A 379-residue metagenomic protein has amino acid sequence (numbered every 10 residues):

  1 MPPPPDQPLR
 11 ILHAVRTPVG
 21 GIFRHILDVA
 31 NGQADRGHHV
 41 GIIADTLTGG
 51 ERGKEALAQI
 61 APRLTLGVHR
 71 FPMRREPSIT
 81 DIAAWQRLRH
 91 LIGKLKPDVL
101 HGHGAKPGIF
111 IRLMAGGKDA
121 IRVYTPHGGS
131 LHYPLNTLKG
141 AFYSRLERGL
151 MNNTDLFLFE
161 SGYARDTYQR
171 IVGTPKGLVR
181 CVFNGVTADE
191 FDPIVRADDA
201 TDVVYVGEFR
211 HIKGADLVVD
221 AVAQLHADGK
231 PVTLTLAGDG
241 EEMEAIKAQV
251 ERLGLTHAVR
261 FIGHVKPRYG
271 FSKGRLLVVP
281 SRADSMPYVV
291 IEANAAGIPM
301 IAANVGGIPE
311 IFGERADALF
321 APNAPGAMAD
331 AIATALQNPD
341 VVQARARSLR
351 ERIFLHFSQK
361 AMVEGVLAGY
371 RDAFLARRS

Functional and structural regions predicted by a protein language model:
L12, V195-K213, V219-V222: Conserved donor-binding/catalytic core segment of Leloir-type glycosyltransferases
H13-T80, C181, E241: N-terminal strand-loop element at the rim of the active site of nucleotide-sugar-dependent glycosyltransferases
I79-Q86, I121-V123, L131-N153, D166 (+1 more regions): Nucleotide-sugar donor phosphate/pyrophosphate-binding loop at the beta->alpha transition of glycosyltransferases
N152-L178, V186-A188: A short, active-site helix/loop in glycosyltransferases that binds the activated sugar's phosphate group
E242, L255-H264, G270: Active-site donor-binding acidic/aromatic loop of nucleotide-activated sugar and phosphosugar transferases involved
R282: Aromatic "clamp/platform" in nucleotide-sugar-dependent glycosyltransferases that forms part of the donor/acceptor
P299-A302: Short hydrophobic beta-strand element within catalytic cores of glycosyltransferases and related nucleotide-activated
E314-G326, T334-D340: Conserved acidic donor-binding segment of nucleotide-sugar-dependent glycosyltransferases
